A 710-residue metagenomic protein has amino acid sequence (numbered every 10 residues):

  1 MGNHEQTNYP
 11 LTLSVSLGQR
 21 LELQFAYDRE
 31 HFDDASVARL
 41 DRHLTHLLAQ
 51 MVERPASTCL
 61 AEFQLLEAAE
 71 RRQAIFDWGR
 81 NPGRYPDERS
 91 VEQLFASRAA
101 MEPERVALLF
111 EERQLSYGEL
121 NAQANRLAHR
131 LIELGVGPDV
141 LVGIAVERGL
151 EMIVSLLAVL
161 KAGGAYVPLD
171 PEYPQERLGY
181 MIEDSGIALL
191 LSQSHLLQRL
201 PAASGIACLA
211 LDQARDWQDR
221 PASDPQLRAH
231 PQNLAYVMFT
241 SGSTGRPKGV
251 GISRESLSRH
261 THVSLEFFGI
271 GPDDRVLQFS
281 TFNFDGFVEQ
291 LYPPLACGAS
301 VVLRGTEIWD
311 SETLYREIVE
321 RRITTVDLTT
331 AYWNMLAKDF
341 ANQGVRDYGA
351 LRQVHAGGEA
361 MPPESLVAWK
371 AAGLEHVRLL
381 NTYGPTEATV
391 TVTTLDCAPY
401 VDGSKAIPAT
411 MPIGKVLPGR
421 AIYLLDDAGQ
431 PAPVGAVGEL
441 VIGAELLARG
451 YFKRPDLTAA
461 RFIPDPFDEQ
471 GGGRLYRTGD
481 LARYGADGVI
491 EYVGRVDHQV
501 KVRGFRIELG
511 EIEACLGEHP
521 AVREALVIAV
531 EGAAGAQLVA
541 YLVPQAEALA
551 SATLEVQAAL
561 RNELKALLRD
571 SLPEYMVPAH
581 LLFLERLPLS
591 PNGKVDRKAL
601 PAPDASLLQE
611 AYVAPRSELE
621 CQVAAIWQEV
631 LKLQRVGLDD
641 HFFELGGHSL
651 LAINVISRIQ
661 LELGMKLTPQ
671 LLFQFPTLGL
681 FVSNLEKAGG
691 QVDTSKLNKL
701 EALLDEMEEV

Functional and structural regions predicted by a protein language model:
M1-T58, A68-F76, Y85-R105, E119-A122 (+18 more regions): Flexible acidic/glycine-rich loop/turn elements at helix↔coil and beta-strand↔loop transitions within catalytic cores
G2-E22, A38, R42-H46, E53-M238 (+9 more regions): AMP-binding/adenylate-forming domain of the ANL superfamily
E22, D34, D41, F76 (+8 more regions): AMP-dependent adenylate-forming
Q50-A74, P171, A486, R523-E524 (+7 more regions): AMP-binding/adenylate-forming catalytic domain of the ANL superfamily
E102-Q114, I132-L141, G472, V493-H498 (+5 more regions): Phosphopantetheine carrier-protein modules
G118, N125, G149-L160, I507-E511 (+6 more regions): Phosphopantetheine-attachment site and its flanking helix in carrier
L150-A158, G164-E183, W217-V434, E439-A448 (+4 more regions): Motif- and composition-driven signal specific to adenylation
